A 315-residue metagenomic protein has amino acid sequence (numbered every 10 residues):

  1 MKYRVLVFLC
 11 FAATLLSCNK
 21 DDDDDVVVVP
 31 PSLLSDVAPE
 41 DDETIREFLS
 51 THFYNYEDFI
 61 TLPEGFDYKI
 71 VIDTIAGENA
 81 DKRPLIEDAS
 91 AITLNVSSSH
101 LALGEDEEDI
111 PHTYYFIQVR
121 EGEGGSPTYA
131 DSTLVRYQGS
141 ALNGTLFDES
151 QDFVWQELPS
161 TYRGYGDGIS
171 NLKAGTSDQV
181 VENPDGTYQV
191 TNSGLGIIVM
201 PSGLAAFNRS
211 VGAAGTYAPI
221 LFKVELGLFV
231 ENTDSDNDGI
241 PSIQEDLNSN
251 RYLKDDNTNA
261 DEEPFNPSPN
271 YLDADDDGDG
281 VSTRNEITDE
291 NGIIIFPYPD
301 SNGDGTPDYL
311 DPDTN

Functional and structural regions predicted by a protein language model:
M1-V5: Positively charged n-region of N-terminal signal peptides that target proteins for export
L6-C10: Sec-dependent N-terminal signal peptides
A13-S17: C-terminal motif of bacterial Sec signal peptides marking the signal peptidase cleavage site
N19-N315: Cross-family detector of peptidyl-prolyl cis-trans isomerase
